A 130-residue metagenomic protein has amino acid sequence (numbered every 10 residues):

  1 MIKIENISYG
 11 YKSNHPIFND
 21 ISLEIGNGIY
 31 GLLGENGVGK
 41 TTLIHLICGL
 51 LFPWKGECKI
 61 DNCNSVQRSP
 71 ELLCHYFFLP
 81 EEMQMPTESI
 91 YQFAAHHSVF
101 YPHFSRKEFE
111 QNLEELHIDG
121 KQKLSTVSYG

Functional and structural regions predicted by a protein language model:
I2-I4, P16-D20: Conserved structural motif at the start of ABC-family nucleotide-binding domains
S8-S13, I25, I60, Y101: Conserved A-loop
N14-P16, P70: Short coil-to-beta microelement around the adenine-binding A-loop and adjacent beta1/P-loop entry of ABC ATPase
Y30-L32: Short beta-strand immediately N-terminal to the Walker A/P-loop
G34-G39: Walker A (P-loop) phosphate-binding loop of ABC-type ATPase nucleotide-binding domains
C48: Helix-to-loop junction immediately C-terminal to a conserved catalytic motif
G56-Q67, E71-L72: Conserved ABC transporter NBD signature motif
F78-G130: ABC-family P-loop ATPase nucleotide-binding domains
